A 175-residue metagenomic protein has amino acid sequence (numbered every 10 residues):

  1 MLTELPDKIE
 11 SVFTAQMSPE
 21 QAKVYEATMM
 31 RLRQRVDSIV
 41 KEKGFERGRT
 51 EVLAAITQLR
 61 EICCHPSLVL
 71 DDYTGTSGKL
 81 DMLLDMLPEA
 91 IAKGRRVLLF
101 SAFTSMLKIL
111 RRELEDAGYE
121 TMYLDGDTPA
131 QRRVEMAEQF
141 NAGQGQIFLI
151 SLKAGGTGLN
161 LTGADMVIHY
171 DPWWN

Functional and structural regions predicted by a protein language model:
T3-M30, V40-L159, G163: Conserved Helicase C-terminal RecA-like lobe
R33: Active-site and glycan-interaction determinants of carbohydrate-active enzymes
V36: Glycine-rich phosphate-binding loops of NTPases
V167: Short conserved active-site loop signatures built around small residues
P172-N175: Short, intrinsically disordered, charge-balanced linker/junction segments flanking boundaries in proteins
